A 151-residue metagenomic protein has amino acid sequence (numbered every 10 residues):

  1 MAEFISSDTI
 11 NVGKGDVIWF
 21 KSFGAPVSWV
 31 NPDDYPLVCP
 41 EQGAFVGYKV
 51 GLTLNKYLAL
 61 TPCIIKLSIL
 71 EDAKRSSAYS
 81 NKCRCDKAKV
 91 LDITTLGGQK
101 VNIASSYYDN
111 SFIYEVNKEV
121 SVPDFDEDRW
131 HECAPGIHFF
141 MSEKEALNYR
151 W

Functional and structural regions predicted by a protein language model:
M1-W151: Short, glycine-biased loop/turn motifs at secondary-structure junctions and in low-complexity Ser/Thr/Pro-rich termini
